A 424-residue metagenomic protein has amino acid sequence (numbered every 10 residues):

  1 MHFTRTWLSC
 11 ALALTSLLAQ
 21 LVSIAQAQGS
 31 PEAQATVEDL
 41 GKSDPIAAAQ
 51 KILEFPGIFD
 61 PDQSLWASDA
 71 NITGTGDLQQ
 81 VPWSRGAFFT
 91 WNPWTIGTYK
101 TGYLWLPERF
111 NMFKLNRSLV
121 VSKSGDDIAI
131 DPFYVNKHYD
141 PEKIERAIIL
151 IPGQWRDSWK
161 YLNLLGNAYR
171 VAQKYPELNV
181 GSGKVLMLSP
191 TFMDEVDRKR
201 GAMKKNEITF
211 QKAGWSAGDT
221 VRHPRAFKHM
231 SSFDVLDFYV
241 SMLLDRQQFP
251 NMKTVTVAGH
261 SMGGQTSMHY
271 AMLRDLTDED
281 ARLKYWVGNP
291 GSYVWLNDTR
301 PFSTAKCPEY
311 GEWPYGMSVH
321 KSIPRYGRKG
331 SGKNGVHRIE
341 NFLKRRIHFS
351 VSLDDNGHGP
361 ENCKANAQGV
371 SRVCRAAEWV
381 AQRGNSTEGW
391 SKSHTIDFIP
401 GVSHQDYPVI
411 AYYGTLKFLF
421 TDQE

Functional and structural regions predicted by a protein language model:
M1-G29: Fungal secretory targeting signals
L21-A147, W159, N163, N167 (+6 more regions): A domain-start/cap signature at the N-terminus of enzymes
P152-R156: Active-site glycine-rich loops that stabilize anionic/oxyanionic intermediates across multiple enzyme folds
S158-Y239, L283, V287-G291, V380-G389 (+1 more regions): Active-site machinery of serine-nucleophile hydrolases
F233-K253: Conserved acidic catalytic loop of the alpha/beta-hydrolase fold
D245, K253-A305: Primarily recognizes the serine-hydrolase "nucleophile elbow" in alpha/beta-hydrolase and SGNH/GDSL folds
D280-N385: The feature captures the conserved acid-bearing segment of alpha/beta-hydrolase catalytic domains
E361-K364, V380-E424: C-terminal catalytic histidine-bearing segment of alpha/beta-hydrolase fold enzymes
